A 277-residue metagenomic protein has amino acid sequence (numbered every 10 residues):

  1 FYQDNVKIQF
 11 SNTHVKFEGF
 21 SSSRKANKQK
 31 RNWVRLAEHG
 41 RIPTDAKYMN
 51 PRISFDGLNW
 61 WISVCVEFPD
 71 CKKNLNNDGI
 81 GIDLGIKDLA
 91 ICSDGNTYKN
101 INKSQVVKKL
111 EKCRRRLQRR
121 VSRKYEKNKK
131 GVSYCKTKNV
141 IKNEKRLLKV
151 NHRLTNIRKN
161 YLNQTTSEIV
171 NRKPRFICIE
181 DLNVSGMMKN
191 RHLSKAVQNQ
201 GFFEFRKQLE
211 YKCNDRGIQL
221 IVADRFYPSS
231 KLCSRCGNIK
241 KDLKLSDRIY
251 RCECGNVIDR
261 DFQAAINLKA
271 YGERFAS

Functional and structural regions predicted by a protein language model:
F1-S54: Acidic carboxylate diad motif detector
T44, F55-S277: Positively charged, helix-rich recognition surfaces that bind polyanionic ligands
